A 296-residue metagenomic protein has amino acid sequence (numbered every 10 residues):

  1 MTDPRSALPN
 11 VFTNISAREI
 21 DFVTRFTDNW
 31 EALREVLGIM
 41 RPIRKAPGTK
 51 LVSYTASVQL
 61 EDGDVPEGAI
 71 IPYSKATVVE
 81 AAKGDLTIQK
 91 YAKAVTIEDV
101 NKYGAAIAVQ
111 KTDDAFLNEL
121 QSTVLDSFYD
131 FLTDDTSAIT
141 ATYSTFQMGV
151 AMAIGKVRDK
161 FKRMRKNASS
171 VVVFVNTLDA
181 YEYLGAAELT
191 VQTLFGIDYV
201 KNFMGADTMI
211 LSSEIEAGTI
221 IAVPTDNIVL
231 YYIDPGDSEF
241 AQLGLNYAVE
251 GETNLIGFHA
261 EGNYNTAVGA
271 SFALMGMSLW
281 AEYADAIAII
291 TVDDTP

Functional and structural regions predicted by a protein language model:
M1-T24, D28, D294-P296: Short, intrinsically disordered N-terminal pre-domain segments
T2-P9, I43-K50, L189-P296: Sequence/fold signature of self-assembling virion shell proteins
A7, F22-N29, I43, P47 (+7 more regions): Generic hydrophobic, helix-prone segments enriched in Leu/Val/Ile
R18-K90: Assembly/oligomerization interface modules of large self-assembling protein complexes
Q89-D99, V173-D179, G205, L211-S213 (+2 more regions): Helix N-cap / beta->alpha transition motif
Q89-Y91, S169, N265-A267: Residues at beta-strand starts and edge strands
A92, T96-K166, I289-P296: Alpha-helical scaffold segments that mediate packing/assembly in large oligomeric complexes
T136-D207: Extended, solvent-exposed, turn-rich assembly/linker loops in the middle of proteins
